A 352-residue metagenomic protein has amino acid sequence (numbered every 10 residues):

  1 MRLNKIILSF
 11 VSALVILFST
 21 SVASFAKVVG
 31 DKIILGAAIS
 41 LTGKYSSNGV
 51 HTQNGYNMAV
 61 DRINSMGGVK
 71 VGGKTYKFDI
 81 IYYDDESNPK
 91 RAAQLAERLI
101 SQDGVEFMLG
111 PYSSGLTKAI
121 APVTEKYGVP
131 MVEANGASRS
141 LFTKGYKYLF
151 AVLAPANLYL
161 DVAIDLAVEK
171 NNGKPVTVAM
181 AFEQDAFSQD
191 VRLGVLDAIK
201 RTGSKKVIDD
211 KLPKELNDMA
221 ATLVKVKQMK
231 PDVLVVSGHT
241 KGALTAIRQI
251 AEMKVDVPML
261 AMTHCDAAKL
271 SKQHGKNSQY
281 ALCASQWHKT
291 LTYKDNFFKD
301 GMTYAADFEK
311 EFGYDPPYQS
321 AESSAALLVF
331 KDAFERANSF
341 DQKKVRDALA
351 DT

Functional and structural regions predicted by a protein language model:
M1-I34: Short, low-complexity disordered leader/linker segments with a strong preference for bacterial N-terminal type II
K27-V28, I34, S47-N54, M66-T143 (+3 more regions): Beta-alpha junction/loop-to-helix N-cap segments that form part of ligand/metal-binding clefts
V29, G36-N57, Y83-P89, Y112-S113 (+3 more regions): Extracytoplasmic "Venus flytrap"
N54, K90, V105-D209, P258-C283: Extracytoplasmic ligand/sensor domains, especially the bilobed periplasmic-binding protein
G68-G73, K77-F78, T177-M180, D315-A321 (+1 more regions): Surface-exposed patches in mature extracellular/periplasmic domains of secreted proteins
S114-A121, E125, P231-M253, A326-L327: Hydrophobic alpha-helical
V224, K230, L328-T352: Extracellular/periplasmic bilobal clamshell ligand-binding domains
I250-S324, E335-R336, F340: Extracellular/periplasmic periplasmic-binding protein-like sensory domains
